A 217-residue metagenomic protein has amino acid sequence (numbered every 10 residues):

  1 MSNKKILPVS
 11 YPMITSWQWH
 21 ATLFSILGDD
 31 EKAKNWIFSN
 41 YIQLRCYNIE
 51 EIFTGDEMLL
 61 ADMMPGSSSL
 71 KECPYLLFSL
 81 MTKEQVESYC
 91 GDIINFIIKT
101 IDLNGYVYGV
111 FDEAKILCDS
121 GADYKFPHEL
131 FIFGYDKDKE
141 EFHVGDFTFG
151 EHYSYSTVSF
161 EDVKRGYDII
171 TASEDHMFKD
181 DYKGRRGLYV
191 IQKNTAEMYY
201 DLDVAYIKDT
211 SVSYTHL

Functional and structural regions predicted by a protein language model:
S2-A196: Conserved active-site-adjacent core of cysteine acyl-enzyme catalytic domains
V212: RNA-interacting cores
T215-H216: Conserved small/polar residues in nucleotide/adenosyl-binding loops
